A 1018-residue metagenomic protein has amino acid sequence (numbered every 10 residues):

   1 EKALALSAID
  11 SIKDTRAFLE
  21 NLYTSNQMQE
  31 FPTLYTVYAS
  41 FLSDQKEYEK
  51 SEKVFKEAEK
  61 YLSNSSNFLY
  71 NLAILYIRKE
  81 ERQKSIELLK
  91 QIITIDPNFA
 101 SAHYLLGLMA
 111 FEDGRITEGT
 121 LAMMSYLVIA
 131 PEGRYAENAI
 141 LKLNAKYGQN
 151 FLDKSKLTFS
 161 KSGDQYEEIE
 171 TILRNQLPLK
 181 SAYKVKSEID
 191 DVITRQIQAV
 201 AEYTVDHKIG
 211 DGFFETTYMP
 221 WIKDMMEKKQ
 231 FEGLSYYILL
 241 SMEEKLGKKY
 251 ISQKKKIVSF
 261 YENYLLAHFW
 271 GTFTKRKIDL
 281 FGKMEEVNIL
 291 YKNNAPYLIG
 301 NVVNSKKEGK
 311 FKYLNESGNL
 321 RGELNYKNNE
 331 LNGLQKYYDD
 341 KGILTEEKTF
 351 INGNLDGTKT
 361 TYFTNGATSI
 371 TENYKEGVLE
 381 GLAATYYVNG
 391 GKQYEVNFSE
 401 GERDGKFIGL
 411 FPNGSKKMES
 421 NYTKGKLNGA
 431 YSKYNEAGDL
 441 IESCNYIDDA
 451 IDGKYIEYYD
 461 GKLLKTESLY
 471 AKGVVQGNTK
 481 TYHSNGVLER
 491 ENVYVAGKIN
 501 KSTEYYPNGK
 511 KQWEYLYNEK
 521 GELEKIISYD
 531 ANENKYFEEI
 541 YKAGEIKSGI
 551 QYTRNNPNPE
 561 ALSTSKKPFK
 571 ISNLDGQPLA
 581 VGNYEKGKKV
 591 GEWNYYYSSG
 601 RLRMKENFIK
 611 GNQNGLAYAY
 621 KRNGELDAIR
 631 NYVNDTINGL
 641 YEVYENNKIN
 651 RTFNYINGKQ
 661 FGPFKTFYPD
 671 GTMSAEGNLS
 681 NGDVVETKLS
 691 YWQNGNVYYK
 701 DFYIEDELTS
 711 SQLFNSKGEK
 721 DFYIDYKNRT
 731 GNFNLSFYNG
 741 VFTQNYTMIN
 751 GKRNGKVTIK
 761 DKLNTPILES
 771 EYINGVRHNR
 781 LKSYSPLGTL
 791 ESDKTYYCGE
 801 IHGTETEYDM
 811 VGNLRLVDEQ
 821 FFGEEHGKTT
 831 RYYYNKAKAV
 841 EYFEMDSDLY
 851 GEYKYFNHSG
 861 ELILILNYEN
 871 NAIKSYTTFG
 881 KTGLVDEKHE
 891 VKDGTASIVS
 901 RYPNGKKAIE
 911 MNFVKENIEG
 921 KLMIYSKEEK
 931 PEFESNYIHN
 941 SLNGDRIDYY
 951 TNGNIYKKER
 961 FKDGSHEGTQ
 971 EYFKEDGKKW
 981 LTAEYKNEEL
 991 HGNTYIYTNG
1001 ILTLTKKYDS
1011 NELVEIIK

Functional and structural regions predicted by a protein language model:
L4, T33-V37, N71, L105 (+1 more regions): Canonical tetratricopeptide repeat
S25-Q27, Y61, I95, I129: Structural marker of alpha-solenoid helical repeat scaffolds
Q29-T33, S65-N67, A100-S101, R134: Helix-start (N-cap) detector for alpha-helical repeat units in TPR-like alpha-solenoids, especially tetratricopeptide
L105-M284, P559, F722, Q744-Y746: Eukaryotic alpha-helical solenoid repeat scaffolds
S259-K1018: Glycine/tyrosine- and acidic-biased, solvent-exposed loop/turn segments at the edges of beta-strands
